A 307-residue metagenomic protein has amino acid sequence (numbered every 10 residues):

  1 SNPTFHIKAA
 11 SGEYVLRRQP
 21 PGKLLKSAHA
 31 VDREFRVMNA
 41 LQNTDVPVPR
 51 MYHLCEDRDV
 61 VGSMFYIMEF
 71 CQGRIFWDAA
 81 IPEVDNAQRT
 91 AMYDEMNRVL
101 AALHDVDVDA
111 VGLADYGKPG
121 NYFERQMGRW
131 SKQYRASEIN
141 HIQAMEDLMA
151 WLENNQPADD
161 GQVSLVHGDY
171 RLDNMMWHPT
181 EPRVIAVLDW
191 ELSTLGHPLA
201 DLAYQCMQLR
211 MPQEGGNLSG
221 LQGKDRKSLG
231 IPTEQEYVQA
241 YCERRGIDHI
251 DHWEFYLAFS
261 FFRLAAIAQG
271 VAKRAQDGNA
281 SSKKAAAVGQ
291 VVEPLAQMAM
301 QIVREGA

Functional and structural regions predicted by a protein language model:
S1-L165, H178-P182: ATP-binding pocket architecture of kinase catalytic cores
Y66-E69, R98-A101, D105, G128 (+9 more regions): Generic alpha-helical structural context detector
A87-R89, S164, W190-G196, S228: Glycine-rich "substrate-gating" loop/helix at the edge of Rossmann-like oxidoreductase active sites
G117-K118, D248-S260: All-alpha amphipathic helical-bundle segments outside canonical DNA-binding/catalytic cores that form hydrophobic
L165-H167, L172: Catalytic-loop of the protein kinase fold
M176-G216: Catalytic activation segment of kinase domains across protein kinase-like and atypical kinase folds
A200-R245, F259-G278: Active-site activation/catalytic loop segments of kinase-like enzymes and analogous catalytic loops in related
A266-A307: Regulatory N- and C-terminal appendages and interdomain linkers associated with kinase/kinase-like NTP transferase
